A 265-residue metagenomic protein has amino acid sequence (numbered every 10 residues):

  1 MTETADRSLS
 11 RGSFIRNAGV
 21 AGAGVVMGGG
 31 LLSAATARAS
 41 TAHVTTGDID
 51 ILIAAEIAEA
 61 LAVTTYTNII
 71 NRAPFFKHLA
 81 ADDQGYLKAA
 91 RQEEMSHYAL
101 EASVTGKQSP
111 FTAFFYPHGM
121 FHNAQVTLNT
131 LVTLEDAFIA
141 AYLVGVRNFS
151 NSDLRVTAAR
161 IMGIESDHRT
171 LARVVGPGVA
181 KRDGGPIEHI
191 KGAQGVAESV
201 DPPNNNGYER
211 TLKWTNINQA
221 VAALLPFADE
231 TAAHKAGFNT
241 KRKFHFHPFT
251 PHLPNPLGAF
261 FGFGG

Functional and structural regions predicted by a protein language model:
T2-S10, R16-G24, G29-G265: All-alpha RGS (Regulator of G-protein Signaling) helical domain and cognate RGS-like helical scaffolds
